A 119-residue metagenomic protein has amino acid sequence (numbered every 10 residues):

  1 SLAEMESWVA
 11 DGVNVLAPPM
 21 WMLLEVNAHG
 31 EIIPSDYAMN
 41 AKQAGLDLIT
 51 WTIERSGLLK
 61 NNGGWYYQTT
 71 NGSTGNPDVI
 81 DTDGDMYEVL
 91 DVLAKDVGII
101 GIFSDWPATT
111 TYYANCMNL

Functional and structural regions predicted by a protein language model:
S1-L119: C-terminal active-site rim and adjoining tail of enzyme catalytic domains
